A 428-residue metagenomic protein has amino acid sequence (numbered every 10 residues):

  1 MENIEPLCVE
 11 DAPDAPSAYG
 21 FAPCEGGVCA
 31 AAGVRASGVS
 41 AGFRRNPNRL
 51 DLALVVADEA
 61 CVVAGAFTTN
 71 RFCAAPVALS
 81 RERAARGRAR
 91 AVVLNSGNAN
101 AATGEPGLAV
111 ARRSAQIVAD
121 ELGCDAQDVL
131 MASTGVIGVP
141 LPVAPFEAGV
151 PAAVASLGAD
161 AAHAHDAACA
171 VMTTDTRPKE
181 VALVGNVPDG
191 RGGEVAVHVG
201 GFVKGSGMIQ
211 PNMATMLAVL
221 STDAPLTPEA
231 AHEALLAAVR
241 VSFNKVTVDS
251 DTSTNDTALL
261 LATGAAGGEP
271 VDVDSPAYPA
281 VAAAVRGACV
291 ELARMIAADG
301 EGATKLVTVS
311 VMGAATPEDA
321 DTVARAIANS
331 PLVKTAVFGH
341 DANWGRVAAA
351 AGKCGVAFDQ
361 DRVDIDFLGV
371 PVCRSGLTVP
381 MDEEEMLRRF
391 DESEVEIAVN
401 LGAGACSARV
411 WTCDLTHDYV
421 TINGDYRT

Functional and structural regions predicted by a protein language model:
E2-A109, A119-T428: A structural signal for small-residue-enriched, beta-sheet-centric alpha/beta enzyme cores and oligomeric scaffold folds
